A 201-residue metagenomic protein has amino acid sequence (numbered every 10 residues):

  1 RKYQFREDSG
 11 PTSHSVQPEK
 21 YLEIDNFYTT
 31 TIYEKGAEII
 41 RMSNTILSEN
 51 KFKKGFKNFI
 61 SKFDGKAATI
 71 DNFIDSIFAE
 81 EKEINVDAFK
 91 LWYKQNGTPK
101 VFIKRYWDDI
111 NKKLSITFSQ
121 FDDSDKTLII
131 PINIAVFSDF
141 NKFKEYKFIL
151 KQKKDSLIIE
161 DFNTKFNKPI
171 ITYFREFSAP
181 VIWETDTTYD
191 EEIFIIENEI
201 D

Functional and structural regions predicted by a protein language model:
R1-T117: Hydrophobic alpha-helical and helix-loop surface patches within well-folded domains that function as non-catalytic
K2-R6, T29-T30, I110-K113, F143 (+1 more regions): Long, ordered, helix-rich scaffold segments
V16, W92-Y93, I134-V136, V181-W183: Long, contiguous hydrophobic alpha-helical segments, chiefly transmembrane helices and signal peptides
K20, F56, Q152-K154, T185-T187: Solvent-exposed, flexible loop/coil residues
F56, F118-Q120, V136-S138, T185 (+1 more regions): Active-site proximal loops enriched in glycine and acidic residues that flank catalytic Cys/His/Asp and coordinate
G65, K126-L128, W183: A short, polar/proline- and glycine-enriched secondary-structure boundary/capping micro-motif
N85-A88, N96-Y173: Beta-strand-rich binding/interaction modules
